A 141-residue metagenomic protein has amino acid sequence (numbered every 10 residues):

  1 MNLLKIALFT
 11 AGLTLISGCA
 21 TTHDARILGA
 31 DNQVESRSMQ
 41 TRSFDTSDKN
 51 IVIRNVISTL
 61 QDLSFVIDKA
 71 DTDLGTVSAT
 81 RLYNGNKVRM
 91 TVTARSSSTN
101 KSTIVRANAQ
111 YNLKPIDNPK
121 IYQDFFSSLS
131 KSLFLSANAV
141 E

Functional and structural regions predicted by a protein language model:
M1-L8: Bacterial N-terminal signal peptides that target proteins for export
L15-G18: C-terminal motif of bacterial Sec signal peptides marking the signal peptidase cleavage site
A20-E141: Ser/Thr-rich, low-complexity intrinsically disordered terminal regions
